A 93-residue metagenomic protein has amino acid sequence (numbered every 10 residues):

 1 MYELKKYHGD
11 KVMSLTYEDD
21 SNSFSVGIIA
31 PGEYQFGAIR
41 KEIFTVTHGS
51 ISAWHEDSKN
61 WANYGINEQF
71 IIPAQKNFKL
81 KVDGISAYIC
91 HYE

Functional and structural regions predicted by a protein language model:
M1-D20: Transition segment at domain starts
D10, D19-I39, G65-A74: Conserved short histidine dyad/triad with adjacent acidic residue
E18, W54-E56, K81: A generic structural motif
S23, Q35-R40, H55-N60, K76 (+1 more regions): A structural signal for the main folded, soluble domain(s) of proteins
R40-W54: Glycine- and acidic-residue-biased ligand/ion/polar-headgroup-sensing regions
K59-W61, S86-A87: Short, surface-exposed beta-strand-loop junctions and turns on beta-sheet-rich folds
P73-E93: Ligand-binding loop in jelly-roll beta-barrel domains
